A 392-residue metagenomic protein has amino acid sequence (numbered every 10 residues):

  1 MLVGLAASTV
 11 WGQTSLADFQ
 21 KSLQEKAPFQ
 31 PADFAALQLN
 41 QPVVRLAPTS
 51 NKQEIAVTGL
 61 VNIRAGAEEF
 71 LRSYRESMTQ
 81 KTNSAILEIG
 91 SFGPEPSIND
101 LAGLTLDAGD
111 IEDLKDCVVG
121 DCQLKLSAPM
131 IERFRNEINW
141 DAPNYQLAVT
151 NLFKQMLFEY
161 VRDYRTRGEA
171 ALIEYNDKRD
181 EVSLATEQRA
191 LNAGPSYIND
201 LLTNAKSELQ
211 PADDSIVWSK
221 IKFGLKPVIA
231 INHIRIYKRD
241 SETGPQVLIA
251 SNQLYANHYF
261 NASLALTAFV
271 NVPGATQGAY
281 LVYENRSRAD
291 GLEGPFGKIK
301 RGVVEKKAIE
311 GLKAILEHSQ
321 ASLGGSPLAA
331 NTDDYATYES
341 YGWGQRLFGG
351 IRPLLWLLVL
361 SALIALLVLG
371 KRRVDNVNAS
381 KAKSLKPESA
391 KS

Functional and structural regions predicted by a protein language model:
M1-T9: Bacterial N-terminal signal peptides
Q13-E69, R75, T79-S392: Terminal "cap-and-tail" regions of soluble proteins that handle hydrophobic small molecules
